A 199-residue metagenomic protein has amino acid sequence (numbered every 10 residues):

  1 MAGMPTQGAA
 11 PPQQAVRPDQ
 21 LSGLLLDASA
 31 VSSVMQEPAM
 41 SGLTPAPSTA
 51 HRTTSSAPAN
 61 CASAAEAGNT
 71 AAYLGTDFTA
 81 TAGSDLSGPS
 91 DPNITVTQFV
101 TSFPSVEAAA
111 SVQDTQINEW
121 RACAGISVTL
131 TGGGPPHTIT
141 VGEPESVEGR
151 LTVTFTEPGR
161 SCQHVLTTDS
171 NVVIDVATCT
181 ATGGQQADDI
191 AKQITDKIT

Functional and structural regions predicted by a protein language model:
M1, N60-A64, A122-A124, S161-Q163 (+1 more regions): Sequence contexts marking disulfide-bonded cysteines in secreted/extracellular proteins
G3-G83: N-terminal "mature-domain start" segment
T79-S111: A short acidic-to-branched-hydrophobic micro-motif
A82-G88, S161-D169: Short, surface-exposed beta-strand/loop micro-motifs that present aromatic residues
I94-T97, P158-H164: Short, surface-exposed coil-to-beta transition loops
I117-S161: Short Gly/Thr-rich strand-loop-strand
S146-E148, L166-V173: Short, solvent-exposed coil/turn segments at beta-strand boundaries
N171, D175-T199: Surface-exposed amphipathic alpha-helical segments
